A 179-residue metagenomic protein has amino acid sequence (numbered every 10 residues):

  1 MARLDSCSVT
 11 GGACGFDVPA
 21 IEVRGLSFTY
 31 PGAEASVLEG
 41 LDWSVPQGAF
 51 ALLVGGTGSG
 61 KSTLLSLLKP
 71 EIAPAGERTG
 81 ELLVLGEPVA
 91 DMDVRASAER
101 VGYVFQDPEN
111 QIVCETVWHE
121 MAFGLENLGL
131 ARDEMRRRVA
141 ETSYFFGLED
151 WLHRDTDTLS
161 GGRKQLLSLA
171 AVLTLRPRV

Functional and structural regions predicted by a protein language model:
C14-V23, F28-G40, I72-A75, D91-D93 (+1 more regions): A short, flexible loop at the N-terminus of ABC-type nucleotide-binding domains that lies
V54-G56: The feature captures the beta-strand-to-loop junction immediately N-terminal to the Walker
K69: Helix-to-loop junction immediately C-terminal to a conserved catalytic motif
E77-P88, S97: Conserved ABC transporter NBD signature motif
P88-G102, N127: ABC ATPase NBD coupling module
D133-W151: Conserved ABC ATPase "signature" region
D155-L159, R163: Conserved ABC ATPase signature
